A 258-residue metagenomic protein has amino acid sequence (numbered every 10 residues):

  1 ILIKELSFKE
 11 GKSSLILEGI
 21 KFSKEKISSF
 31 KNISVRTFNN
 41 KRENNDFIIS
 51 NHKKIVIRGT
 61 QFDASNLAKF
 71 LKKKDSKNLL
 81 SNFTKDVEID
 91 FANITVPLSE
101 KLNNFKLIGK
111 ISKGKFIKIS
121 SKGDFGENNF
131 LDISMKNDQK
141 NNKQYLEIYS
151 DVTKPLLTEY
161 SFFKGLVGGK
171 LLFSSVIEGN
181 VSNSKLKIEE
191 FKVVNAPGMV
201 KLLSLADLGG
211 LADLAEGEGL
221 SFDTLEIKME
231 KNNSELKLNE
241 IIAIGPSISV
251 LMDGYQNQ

Functional and structural regions predicted by a protein language model:
I1-L236, I241, G245-Q258: Membrane-proximal interfacial segments on either side of biological membranes
